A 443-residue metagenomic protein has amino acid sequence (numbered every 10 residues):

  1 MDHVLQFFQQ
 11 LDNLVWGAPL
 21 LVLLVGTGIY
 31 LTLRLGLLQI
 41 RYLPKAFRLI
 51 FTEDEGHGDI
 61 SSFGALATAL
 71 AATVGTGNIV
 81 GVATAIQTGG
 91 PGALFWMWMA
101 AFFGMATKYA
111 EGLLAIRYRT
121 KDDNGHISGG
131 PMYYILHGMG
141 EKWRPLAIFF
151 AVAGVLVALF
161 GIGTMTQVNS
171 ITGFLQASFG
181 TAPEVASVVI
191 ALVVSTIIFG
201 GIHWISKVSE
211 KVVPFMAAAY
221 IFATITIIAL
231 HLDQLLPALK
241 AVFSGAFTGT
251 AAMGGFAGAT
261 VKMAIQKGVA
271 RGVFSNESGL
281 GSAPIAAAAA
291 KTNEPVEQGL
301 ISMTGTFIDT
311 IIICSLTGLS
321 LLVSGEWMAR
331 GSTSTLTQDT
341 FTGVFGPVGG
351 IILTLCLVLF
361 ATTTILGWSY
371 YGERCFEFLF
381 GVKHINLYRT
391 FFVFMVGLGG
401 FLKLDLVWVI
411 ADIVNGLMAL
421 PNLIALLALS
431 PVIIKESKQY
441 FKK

Functional and structural regions predicted by a protein language model:
M1-T76, I86-A93, G104, G397 (+1 more regions): N-terminal alpha-helical transmembrane segments of multi-pass membrane transport and channel/translocase proteins
H3, L20, L35-L38, G77-V82 (+6 more regions): Transmembrane helix-loop junctions in multi-pass membrane proteins
L23-Y30, R34-F47, V168-L175, A182-F243 (+2 more regions): Membrane-interface loop-to-helix entry segments
T27, L31-T32, A100-G125, M132 (+4 more regions): Helix-loop-helix module between adjacent transmembrane segments
T32, E111-R119, D123, I225-A241 (+4 more regions): Extracellular/periplasmic helix-exit of transmembrane alpha-helices
L37-S62, T84-L94, W98, A106-K142 (+3 more regions): Flexible loop linkers connecting adjacent transmembrane helices in multi-pass alpha-helical membrane transporters
G56-T88, L114-G138, F149-V152, L156 (+1 more regions): Alpha-helical membrane segments and immediately flanking helix-loop junctions that form or couple to the substrate/ion
F103-E111, V188-I202, V213-D233, Q266 (+3 more regions): Selective recognition of specific alpha-helical transmembrane segments in multi-pass small-molecule
